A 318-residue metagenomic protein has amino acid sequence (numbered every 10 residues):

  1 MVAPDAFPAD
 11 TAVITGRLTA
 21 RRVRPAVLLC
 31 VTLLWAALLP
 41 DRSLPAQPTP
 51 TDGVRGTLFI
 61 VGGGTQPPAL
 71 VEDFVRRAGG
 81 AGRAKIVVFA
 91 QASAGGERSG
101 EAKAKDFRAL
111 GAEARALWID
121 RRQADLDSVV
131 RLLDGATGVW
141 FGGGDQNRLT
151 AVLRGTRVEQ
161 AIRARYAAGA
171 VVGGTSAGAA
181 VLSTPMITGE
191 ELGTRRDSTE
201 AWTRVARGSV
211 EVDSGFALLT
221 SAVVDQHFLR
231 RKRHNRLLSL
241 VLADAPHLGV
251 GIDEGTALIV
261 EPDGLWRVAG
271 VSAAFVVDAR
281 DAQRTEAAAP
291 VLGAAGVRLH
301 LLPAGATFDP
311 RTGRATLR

Functional and structural regions predicted by a protein language model:
D5-C30: Bacterial N-terminal signal peptides that target proteins for export
A26-D41: Bacterial N-terminal signal peptides
Q47-R83, V88, E97-A109, M186-T188 (+1 more regions): C-terminal and late-domain segments of enzyme folds
I60, G138-G142, G173, D225: Structural motif
S93-G135: Portal/gating segments that form or line small-molecule/metal binding sites
L132, G155-G169: Catalytic-core regions built around general acid/base machinery
G142-G143, R165-M186: Catalytic nucleophile loop
Q146-G155: Glycine/threonine-rich flexible loop motifs
